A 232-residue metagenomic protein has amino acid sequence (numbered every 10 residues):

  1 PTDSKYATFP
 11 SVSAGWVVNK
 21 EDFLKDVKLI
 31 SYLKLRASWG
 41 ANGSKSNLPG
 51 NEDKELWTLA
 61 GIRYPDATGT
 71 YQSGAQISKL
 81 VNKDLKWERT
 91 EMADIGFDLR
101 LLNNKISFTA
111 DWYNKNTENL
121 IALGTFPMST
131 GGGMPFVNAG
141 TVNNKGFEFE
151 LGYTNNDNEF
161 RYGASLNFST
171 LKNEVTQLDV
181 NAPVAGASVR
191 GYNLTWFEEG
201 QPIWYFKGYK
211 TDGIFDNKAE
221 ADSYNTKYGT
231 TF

Functional and structural regions predicted by a protein language model:
P1-F206: Extracellular/periplasmic, surface-exposed regions of secreted and cell-surface proteins
N156-R161, I214-D216, F232: Generic structural signal for short, solvent-exposed loop/turn connectors between secondary structure elements
N167, Y205-N217, A221: Exposed, low-structure sequence patches enriched in small/polar residues
D222-F232: Short, intrinsically disordered, charge-balanced linker/junction segments flanking boundaries in proteins
